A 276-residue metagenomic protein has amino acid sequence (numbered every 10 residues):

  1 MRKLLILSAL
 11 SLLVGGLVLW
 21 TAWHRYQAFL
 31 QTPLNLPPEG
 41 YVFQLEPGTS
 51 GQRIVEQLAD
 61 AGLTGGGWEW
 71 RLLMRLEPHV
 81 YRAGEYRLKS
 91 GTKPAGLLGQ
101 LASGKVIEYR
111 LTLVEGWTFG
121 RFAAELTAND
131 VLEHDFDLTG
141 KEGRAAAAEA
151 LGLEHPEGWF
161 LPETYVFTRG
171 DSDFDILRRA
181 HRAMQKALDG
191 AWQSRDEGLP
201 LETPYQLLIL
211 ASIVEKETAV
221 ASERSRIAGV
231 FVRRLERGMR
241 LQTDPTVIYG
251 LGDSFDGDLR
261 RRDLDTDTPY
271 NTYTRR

Functional and structural regions predicted by a protein language model:
M1-P37: N-terminal type II signal-anchor transmembrane helix that functions as the membrane-insertion/stop-transfer segment
I6, L12-L13, L19, L45 (+3 more regions): Generic detector of intrinsically disordered, low-complexity, polar/charged segments
A9-G15, R53-E56, H79-R82, L132-F136 (+2 more regions): A generic short-segment signal for beta-strand/edge and adjacent turn/coil regions
L13-G16, D60, R260: Alpha-helical interaction segments
W23-D189: Signal peptide-directed extracytoplasmic domains
S50, A128-H134, A146-R276: Bacterial extracytoplasmic/cell-wall-associated proteins, especially those involved in peptidoglycan
